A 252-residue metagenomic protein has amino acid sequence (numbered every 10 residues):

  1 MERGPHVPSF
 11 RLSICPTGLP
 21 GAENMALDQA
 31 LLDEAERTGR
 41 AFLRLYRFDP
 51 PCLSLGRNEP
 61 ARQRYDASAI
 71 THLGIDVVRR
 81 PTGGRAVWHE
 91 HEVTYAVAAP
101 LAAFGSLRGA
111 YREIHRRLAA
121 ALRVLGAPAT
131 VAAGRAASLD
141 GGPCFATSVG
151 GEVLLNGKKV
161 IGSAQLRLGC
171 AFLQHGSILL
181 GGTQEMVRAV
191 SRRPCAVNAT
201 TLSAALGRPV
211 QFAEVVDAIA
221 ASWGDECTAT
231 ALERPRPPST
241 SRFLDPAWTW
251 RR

Functional and structural regions predicted by a protein language model:
E2-R64, S68, H72, D76-R79 (+3 more regions): Active-site loop/lid in soluble adenylation, ligation, and acyl-transfer enzymes
G39, D49, H89-H91, T147-V149 (+1 more regions): A generic structural signal for well-ordered coil/turn residues at beta-strand boundaries that shape enzyme active-site
L53, I75, H91-V93, G151 (+1 more regions): Change "...and in nucleic-acid phosphodiester-cleaving endonucleases..." to "...and in nucleic-acid processing enzymes
P60, V78, V87-W88, L166: Short, electropositive, low-hydrophobicity segments enriched in small/polar residues
W88-L101: DPxDG-like acidic metal-binding loop motif
A98-S222, P246-R252: Catalytic beta-strand/loop module used to bind and position nucleotide/cofactor moieties in cofactor-attachment
